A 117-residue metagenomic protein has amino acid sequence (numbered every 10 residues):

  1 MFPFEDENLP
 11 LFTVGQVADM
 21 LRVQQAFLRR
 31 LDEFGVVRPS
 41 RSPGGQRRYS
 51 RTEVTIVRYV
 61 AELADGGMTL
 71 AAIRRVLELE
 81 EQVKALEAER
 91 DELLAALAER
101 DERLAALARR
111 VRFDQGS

Functional and structural regions predicted by a protein language model:
M1-P10, D19, E33, R51-S117: Arg/Lys-rich, alpha-helical DNA-contact motif
Q24-F27: Short coil turns linking two alpha-helices in DNA-binding domains
R30, F34-V36: Alpha-helical DNA-recognition elements
R38-G44: Beta-hairpin "wing" of winged helix-turn-helix
G45-R51: Minor-groove-contacting beta-hairpin "wing" of winged helix-turn-helix DNA-binding domains
